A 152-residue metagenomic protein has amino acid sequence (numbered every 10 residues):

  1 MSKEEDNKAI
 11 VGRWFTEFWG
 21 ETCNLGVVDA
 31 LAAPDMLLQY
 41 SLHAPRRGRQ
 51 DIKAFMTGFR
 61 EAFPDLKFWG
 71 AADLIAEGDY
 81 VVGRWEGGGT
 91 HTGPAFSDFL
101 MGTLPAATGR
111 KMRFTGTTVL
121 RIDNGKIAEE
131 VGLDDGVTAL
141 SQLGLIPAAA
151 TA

Functional and structural regions predicted by a protein language model:
M1-A152: C-terminal and inter-domain tail/linker signature
